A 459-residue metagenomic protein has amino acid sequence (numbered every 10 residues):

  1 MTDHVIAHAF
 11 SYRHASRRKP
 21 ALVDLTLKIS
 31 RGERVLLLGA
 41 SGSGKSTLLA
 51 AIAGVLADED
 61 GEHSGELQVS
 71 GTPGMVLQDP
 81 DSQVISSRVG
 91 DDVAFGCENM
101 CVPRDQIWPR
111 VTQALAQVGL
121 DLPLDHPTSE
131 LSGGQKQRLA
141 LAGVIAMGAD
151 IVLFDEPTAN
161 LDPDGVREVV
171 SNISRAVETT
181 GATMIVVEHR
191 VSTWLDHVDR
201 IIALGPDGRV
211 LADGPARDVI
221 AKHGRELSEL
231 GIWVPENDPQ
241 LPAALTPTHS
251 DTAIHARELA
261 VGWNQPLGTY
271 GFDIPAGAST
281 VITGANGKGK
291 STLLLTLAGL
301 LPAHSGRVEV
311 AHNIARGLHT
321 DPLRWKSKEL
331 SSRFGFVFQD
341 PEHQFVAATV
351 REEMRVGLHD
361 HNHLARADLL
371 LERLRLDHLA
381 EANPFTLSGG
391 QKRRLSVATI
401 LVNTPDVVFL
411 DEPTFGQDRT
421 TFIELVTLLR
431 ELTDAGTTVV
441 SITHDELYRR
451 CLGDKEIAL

Functional and structural regions predicted by a protein language model:
A53, A298: Helix-to-loop junction immediately C-terminal to a conserved catalytic motif
G54-D79, R307-E329: ABC ATPase NBD Q-loop/coupling interface
Q106-P123, N362-L379: Conserved ABC ATPase "signature" region
P127-L131, Q135, N383-L387, Q391: Conserved ABC ATPase signature
I145, I400-L401: ABC ATPase C-loop
V152-E156, V408-E412: Catalytic Walker B motif of ABC-type/P-loop ATPase nucleotide-binding domains
D162, D418: ABC-family nucleotide-binding domains
G208-I232, L447-C451, A458-L459: Conserved beta-strand-loop-alpha-helix hinge in the C-terminal portion of ABC ATPase nucleotide-binding domains
